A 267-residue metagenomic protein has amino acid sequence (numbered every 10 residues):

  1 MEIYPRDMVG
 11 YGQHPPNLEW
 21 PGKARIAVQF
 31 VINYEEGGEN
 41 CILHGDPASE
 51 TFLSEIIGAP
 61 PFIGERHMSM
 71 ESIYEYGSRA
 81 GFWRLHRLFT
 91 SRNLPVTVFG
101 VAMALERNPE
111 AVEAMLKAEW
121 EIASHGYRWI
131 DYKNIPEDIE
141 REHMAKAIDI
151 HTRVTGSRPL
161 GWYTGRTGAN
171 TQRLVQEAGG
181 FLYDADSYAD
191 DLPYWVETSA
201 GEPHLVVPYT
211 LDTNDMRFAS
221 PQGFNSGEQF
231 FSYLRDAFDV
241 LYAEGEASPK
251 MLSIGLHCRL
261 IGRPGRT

Functional and structural regions predicted by a protein language model:
M1-L205, F231-I254, L260-T267: Catalytic alpha-helical scaffold of carbohydrate-active enzymes acting on polysaccharides/glycoconjugates
S199-F218: A structural motif
T213-Y233: Binuclear metal-dependent hydrolase catalytic cores centered on His/Asp/Glu-rich metal-binding motifs
